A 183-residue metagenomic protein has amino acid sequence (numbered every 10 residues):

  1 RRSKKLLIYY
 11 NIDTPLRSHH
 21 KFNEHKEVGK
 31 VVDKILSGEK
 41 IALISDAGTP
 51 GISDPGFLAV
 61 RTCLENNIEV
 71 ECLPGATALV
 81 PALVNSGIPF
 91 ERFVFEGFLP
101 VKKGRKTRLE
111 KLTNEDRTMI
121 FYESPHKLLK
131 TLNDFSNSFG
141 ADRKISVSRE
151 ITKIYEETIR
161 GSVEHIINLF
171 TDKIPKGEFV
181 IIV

Functional and structural regions predicted by a protein language model:
R1, S18-H25, A76, G97-V101 (+1 more regions): Short, acidic/turn-prone active-site loops that include or flank metal/cofactor- and phosphate-binding residues
R1-E71: Class I S-adenosyl-L-methionine
R1-P15, L79-V80, V84-V94, K103 (+2 more regions): RNA substrate-binding interface of SAM-dependent RNA methyltransferases
D13-H20, V70-E71, E91-G97, D142-S148: Short hydrophobic/aromatic-enriched beta-strand-loop microsegments
H19-H20, I44, L73-P74, G97 (+1 more regions): Small/polar loops that bind or transfer phosphate-bearing groups
G29, D54, A82-V84, K106-E110 (+2 more regions): Short, well-ordered secondary-structure micro-motifs
E39-K40, R117-T118, Y122-V183: A contiguous loop/helix-start segment that scaffolds small-molecule binding in enzyme catalytic cores
L58-E115: Class I SAM-dependent methyltransferase SAM-binding "motif I" and its flanking Rossmann-like core
